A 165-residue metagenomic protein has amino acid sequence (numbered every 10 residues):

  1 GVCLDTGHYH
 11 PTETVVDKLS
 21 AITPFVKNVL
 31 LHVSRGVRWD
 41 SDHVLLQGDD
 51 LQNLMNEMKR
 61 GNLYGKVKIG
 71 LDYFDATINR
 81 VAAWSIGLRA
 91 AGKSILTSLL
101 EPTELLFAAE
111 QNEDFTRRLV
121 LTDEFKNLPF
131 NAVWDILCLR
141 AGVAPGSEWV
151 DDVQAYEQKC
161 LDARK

Functional and structural regions predicted by a protein language model:
G1-D50: Acidic/histidine-rich catalytic cores of soluble enzymes
C3, R35, D72, W134-L137: Generic alpha-helix detector with strongest preference for long hydrophobic helices that associate with membranes
V15-K18, L45-E57, W84-A91: Well-ordered, non-membrane alpha-helical segments in soluble/globular domains
P24-K27, N56-L63, K93-T103: Hydrophobic alpha-helix feature that most strongly marks membrane-spanning transmembrane helices and their immediate
L31-V37, L71-D72, T103-E110: A generic structural motif
R38, D75-I78: Short acidic, S/G/P-rich loop/turn micro-motifs used as interaction or catalytic elements
K66-F74: Short acidic/histidine-rich active-site segments
T77-K165: C-terminal extensions of enzymes
